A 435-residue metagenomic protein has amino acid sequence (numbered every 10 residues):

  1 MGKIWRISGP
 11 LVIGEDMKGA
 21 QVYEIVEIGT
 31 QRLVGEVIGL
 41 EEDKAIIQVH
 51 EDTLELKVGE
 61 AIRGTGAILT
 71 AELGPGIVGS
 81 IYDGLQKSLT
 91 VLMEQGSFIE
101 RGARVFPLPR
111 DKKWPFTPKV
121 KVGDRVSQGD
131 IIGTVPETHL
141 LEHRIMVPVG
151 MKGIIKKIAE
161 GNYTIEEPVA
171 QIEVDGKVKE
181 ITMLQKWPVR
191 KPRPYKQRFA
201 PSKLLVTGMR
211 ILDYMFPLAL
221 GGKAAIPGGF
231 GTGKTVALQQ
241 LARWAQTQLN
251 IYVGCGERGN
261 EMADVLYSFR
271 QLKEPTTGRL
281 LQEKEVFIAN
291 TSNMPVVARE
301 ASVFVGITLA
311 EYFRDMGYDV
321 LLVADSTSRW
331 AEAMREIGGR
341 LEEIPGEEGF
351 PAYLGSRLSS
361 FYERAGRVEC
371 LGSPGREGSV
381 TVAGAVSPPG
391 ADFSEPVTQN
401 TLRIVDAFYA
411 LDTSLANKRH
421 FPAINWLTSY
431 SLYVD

Functional and structural regions predicted by a protein language model:
M1-M93, S97-E100: N-terminal accessory targeting/assembly segments
W5-V12, L40-Q48, F106-T117, P148-I154 (+1 more regions): Short, structured beta-strand/loop micro-motifs enriched in basic residues and often containing a Trp
M17, Q31, A67-I68, Q86 (+5 more regions): Short, surface-exposed secondary-structure boundary micro-motifs
E27, I62-G64, S127, G133 (+3 more regions): Hydrophobic beta-strand signal
G39-K44, P75-Q86, L141-N162, E180-P194: Short, compositionally biased
E42-A45, A67, M151-I155, P227 (+2 more regions): Metallocofactor- and cofactor-centric catalytic cores in central/energy metabolism, strongly enriched
E94-P148, T164-G222, A237-Q240, P275-M294 (+1 more regions): P-loop NTPase nucleotide-binding/switch module
Y214-M215, G221-D435: P-loop NTPase catalytic core
